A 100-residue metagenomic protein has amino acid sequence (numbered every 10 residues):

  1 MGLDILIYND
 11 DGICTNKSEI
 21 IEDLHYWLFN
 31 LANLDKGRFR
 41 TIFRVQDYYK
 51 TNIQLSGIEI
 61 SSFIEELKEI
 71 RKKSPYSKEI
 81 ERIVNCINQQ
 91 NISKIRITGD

Functional and structural regions predicted by a protein language model:
M1-D100: Acidic (Asp/Glu-rich) sequence patches and key acidic residues that form negatively charged surfaces used
